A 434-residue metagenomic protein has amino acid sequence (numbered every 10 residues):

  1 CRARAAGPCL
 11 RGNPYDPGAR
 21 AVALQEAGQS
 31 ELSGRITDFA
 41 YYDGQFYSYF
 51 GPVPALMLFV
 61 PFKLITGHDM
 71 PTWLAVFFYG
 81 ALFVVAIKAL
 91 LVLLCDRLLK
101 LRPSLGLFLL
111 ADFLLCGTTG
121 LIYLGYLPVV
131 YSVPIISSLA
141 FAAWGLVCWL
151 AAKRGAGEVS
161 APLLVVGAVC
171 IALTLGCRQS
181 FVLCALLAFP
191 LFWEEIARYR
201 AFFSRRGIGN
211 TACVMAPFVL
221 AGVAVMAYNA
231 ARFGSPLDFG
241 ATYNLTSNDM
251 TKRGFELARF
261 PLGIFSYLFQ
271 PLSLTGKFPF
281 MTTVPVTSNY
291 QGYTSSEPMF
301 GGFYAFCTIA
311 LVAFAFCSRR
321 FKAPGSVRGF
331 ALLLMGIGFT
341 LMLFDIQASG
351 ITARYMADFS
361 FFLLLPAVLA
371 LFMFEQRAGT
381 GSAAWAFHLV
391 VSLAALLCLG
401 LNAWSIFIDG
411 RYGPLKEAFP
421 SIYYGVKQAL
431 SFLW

Functional and structural regions predicted by a protein language model:
S33-G67: Short hydrophobic/aromatic helix or loop-helix immediately within or flanking a transmembrane segment in polytopic
P71-L101, W144-C148: Transmembrane-helix motifs of polytopic, lipid-linked glycan transferases
I87-G120, A140, A156-P162, V327-R328 (+1 more regions): Transmembrane-helix signature of polytopic, membrane-embedded enzymes that assemble or transfer cell-envelope glycans
G106-L110, L164-V166, V214-V219, V223 (+2 more regions): Signature aromatic-anchored transmembrane alpha helix within multi-pass, membrane-resident enzymes that catalyze glycan
S137-A156, V166-I171, A185-A188, F362-P366: Specific aromatic-rich, kink-prone transmembrane helix
A143, P162-R178, A185-L186, P217-V225: Membrane-interface alpha helices of multi-pass inner-membrane proteins
C184-G222: Perimembrane helix-loop-helix junctions
S288-R328, A367-A370: Hydrophobic, aromatic-rich transmembrane alpha-helices and their immediate juxtamembrane boundary segments
